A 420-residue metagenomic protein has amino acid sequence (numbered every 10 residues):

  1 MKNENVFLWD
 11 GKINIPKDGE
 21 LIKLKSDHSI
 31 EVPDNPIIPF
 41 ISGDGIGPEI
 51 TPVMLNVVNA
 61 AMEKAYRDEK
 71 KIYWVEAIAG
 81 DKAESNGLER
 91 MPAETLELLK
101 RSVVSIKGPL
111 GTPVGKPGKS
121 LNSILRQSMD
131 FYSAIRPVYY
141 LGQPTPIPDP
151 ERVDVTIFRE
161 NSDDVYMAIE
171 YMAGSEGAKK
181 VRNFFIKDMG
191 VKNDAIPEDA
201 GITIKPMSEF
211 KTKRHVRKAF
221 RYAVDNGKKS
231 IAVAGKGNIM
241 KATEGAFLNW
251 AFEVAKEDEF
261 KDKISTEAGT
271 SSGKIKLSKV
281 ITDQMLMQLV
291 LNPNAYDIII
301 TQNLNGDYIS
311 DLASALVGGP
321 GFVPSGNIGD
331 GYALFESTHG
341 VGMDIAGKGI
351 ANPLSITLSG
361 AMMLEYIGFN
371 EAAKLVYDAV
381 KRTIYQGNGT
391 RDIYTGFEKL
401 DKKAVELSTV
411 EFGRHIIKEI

Functional and structural regions predicted by a protein language model:
E4-K17, D81-A83, L286-N388: Glycine-rich phosphate/nucleotide-binding loop
V6-K70: N-terminal phosphate-binding or glycine-rich loops at protein starts, especially the Walker A/P-loop of NTPases
P33-D34, P39-L55, F184-V280: Glycine-rich phosphate/diphosphate-binding loop of Rossmann-like nucleotide-binding domains
D44-G47, V103, F158, A219 (+4 more regions): Buried hydrophobic positions in well-ordered alpha/beta secondary-structure cores of metabolic enzymes
Y66-Y73, N226-G235, F260-S278, F369-Y377 (+1 more regions): Flexible, glycine/charged-enriched surface loops at secondary-structure junctions
R67-M91: N-terminal beta-loop-helix "entrance" segment that forms/cooperates in small-molecule cofactor or anionic ligand
K82-V191, G201-I202, L304-G306: N-terminal glycine-rich phosphate/adenylate-binding segment common to multiple enzyme folds
A168-R217, R221-N226, S230, G237-N238 (+1 more regions): Glycine-rich phosphate/pyrophosphate-binding loop and the adjoining helix
